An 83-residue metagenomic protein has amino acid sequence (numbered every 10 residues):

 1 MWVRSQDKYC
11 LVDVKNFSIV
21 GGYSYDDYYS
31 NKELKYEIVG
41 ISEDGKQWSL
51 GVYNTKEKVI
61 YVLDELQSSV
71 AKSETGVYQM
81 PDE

Functional and structural regions predicted by a protein language model:
M1-E83: Eukaryotic intrinsically disordered, low-complexity regulatory linkers and tails enriched in Ser/Thr/Pro
